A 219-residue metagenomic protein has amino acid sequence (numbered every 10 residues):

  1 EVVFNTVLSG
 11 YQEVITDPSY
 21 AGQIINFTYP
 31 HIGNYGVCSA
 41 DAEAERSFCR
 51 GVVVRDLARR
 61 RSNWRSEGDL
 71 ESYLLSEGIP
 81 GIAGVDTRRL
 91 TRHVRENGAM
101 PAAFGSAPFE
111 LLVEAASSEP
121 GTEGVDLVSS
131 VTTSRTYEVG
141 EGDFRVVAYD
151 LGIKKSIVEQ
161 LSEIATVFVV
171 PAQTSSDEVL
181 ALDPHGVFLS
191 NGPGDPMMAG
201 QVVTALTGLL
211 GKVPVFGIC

Functional and structural regions predicted by a protein language model:
E1-L182, G194-P196: RNA-binding accessory domains that recognize and position tRNA/RNA substrates
G186, N191-C219: Cysteine-nucleophile active-site neighborhood
